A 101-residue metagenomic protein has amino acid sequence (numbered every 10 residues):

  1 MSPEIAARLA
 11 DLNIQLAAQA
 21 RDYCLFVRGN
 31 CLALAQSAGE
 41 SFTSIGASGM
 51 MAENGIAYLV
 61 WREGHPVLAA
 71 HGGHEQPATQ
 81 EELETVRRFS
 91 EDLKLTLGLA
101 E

Functional and structural regions predicted by a protein language model:
M1-G29, L99: Negatively charged, low-complexity tracts enriched in Asp/Glu with abundant Ser/Thr
A20-Y23, G55, V86: Generic intrinsically disordered, low-complexity segments enriched for polar/acidic and small residues
L34-A78: Intrinsically disordered, low-complexity regulatory segments enriched in Ser/Thr/Pro and charged residues
V86-E101: An exposure/low-complexity boundary signal
